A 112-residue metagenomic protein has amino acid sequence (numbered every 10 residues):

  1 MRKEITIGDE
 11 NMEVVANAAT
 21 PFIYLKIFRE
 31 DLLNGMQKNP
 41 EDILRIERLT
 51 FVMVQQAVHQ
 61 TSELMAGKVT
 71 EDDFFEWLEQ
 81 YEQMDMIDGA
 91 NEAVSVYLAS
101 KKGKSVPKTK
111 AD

Functional and structural regions predicted by a protein language model:
M1-T6, N11, F22, R29-E41 (+1 more regions): Charged interaction scaffolds used for protein-protein
V14: Active-site-adjacent beta-strand anchor residues
N17: Residue-level signal for threonine
R45-H59, E92: Short, hydrophobic/amphipathic alpha-helical patches that form generic packing surfaces within helical domains
